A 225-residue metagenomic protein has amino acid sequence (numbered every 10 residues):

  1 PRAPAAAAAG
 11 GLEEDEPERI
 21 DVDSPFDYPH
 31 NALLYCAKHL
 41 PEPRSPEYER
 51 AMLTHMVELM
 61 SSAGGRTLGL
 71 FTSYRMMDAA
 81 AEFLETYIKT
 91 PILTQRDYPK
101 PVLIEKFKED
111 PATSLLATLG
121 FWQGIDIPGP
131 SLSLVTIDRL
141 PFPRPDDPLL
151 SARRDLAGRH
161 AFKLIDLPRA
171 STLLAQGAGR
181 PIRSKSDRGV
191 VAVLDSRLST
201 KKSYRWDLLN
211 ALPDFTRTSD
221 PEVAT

Functional and structural regions predicted by a protein language model:
P1-T225: ASCE RecA-like P-loop NTPase motor cores that couple ATP hydrolysis to mechanical translocation on nucleic acids
